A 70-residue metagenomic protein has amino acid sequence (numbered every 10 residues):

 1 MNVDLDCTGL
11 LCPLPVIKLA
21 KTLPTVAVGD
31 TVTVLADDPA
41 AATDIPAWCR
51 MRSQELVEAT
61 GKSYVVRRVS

Functional and structural regions predicted by a protein language model:
M1-V26: An N-terminal amphipathic alpha-helical segment
T25-L35: Short glycine-rich, basic-tinged beta-strand/loop micro-motifs
T31, A42-S70: C-terminal structural segments of small proteins and small subunits
